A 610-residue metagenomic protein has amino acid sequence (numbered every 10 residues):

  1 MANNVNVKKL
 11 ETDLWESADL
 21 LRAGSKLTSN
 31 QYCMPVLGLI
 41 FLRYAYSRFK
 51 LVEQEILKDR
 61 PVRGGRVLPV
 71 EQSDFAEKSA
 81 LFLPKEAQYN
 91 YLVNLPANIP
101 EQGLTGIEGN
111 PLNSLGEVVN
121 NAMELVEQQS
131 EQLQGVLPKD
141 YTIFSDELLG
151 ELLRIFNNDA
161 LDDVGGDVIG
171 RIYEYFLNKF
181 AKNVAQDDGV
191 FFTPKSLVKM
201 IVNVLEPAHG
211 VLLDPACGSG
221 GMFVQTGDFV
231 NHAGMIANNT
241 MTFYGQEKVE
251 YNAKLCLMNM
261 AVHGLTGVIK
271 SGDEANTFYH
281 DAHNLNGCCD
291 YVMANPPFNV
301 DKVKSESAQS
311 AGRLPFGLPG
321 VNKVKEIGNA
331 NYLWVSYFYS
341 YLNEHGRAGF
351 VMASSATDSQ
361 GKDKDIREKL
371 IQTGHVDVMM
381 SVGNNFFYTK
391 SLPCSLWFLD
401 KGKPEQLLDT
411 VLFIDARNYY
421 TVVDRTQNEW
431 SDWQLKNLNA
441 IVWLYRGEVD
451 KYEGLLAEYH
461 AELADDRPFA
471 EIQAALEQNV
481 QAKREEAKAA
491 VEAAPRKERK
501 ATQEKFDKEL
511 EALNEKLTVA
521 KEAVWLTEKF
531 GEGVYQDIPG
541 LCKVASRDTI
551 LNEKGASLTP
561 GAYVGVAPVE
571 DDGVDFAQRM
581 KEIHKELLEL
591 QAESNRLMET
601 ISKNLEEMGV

Functional and structural regions predicted by a protein language model:
M1-A208, V268-H283, S381-N384, L407-D415 (+1 more regions): Non-catalytic, mostly N-terminal accessory regions of nucleic-acid modification and defense proteins
V5, K9-T12, D167, R171 (+19 more regions): Generic recognition of stable, solvent-exposed alpha-helical segments in well-folded globular domains
K26, V303-N329, S354-K362, G383-T389 (+3 more regions): Short, contiguous acidic/charged loop-to-helix segments that flank catalytic cores in large enzymes
S29-Y44, I201, A253, K323-L399: Conserved Class I SAM-dependent methyltransferase catalytic core
Y32, C288-C289, A311, N329-A330 (+8 more regions): Active-site lining segments that contact anionic ligands and/or coordinate catalytic metals
T142, D162, G245-V249, Y291 (+5 more regions): Hydrophobic alpha-helical scaffolding
D187-A294, N299-S310, G317-V321, Y332 (+4 more regions): Conserved S-adenosyl-L-methionine
H375-V376, F386-D450: C-terminal, active-site-flanking charged/polar segments
